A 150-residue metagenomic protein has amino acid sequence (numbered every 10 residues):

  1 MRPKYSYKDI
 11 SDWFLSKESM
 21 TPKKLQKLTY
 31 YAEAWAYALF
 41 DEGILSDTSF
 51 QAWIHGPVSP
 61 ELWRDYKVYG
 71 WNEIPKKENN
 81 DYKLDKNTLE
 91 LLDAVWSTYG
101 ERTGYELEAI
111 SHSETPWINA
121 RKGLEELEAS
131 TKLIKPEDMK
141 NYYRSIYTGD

Functional and structural regions predicted by a protein language model:
M1-D150: Domain-edge interaction signal
